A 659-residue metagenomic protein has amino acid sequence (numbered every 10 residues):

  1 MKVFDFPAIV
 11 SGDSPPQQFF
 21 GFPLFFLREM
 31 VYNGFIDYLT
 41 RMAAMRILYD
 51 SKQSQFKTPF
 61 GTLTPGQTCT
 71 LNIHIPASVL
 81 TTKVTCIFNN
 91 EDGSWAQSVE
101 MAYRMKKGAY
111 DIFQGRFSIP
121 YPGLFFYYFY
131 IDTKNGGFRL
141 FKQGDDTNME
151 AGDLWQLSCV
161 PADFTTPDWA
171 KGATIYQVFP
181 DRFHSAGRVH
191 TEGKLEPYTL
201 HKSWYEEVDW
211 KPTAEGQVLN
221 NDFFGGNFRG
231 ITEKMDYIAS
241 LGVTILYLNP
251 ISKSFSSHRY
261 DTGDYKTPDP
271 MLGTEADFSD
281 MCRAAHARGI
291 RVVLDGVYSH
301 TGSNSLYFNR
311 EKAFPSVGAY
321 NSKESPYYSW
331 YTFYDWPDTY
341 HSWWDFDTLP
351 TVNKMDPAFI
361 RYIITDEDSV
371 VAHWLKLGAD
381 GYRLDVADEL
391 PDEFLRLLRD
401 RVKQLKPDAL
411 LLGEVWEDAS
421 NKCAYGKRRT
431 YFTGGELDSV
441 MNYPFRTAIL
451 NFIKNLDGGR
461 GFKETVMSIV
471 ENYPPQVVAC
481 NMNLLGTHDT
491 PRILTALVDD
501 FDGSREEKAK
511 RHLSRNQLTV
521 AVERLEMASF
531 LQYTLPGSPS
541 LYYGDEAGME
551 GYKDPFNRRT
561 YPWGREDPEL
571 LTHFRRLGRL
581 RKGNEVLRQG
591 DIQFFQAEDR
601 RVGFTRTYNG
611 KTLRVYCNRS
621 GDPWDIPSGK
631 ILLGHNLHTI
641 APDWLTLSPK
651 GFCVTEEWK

Functional and structural regions predicted by a protein language model:
I9-G12, R28-R41: Short, positively charged and aromatic/hydrophobic N-terminal segments
Q18-F19: Cationic, low-complexity basic patches in intrinsically disordered or flexible, solvent-exposed regions
T40-T174, F179, S185, T191-K194 (+7 more regions): Carbohydrate-interacting/catalytic domains
I73, V178, I238, L248 (+10 more regions): Conserved, mostly hydrophobic/aromatic
F179-I245, I251-K376, L398-L405: Substrate-binding/active-site clefts of carbohydrate-active enzymes
D181, Y425-G426, F432, D438-S439 (+2 more regions): Aromatic/acidic polysaccharide-binding cleft in carbohydrate-active enzymes
C282-R291, S299-H300, S305-S316, D380 (+2 more regions): Active-site-proximal helices and loops of the catalytic beta/alpha 8
